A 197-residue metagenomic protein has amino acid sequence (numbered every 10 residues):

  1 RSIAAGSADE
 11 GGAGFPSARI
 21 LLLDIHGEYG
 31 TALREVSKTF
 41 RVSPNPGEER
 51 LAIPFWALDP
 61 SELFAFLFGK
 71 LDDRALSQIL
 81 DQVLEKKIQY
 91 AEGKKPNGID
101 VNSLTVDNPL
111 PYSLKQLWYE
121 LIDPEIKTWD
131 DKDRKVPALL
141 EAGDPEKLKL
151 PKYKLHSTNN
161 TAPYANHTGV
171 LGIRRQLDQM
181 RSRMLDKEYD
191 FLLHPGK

Functional and structural regions predicted by a protein language model:
I3-R19, H26-F40, P54-K197: P-loop NTPase motor domains
R41-G47: N-terminal glycine-rich dinucleotide-binding loop that anchors FAD/FMN and/or NAD(P) in oxidoreductases
E48-A52: Flexible beta-alpha connector loops of hexameric P-loop NTPases
